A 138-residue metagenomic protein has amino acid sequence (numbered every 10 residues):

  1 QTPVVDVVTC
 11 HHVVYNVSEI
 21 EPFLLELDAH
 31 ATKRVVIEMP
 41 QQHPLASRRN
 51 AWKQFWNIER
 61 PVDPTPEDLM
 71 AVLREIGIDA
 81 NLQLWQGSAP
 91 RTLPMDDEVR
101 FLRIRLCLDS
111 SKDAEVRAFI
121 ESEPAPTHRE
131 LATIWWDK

Functional and structural regions predicted by a protein language model:
T2, I76-K138: Conserved Class I S-adenosyl-L-methionine
V5, A31-T32: Short, well-ordered alpha-helix to beta-strand connector turns
V5-E21: A short SAM/SAH-binding and catalytic strip from SAM-dependent methyltransferases
V14-Y15, Q41-L45, S88-A89: Short, catalytically relevant binding-site loops at active-site mouths
E26-D28: Class I S-adenosylmethionine-dependent transferase superfamily signal
H30-A31, I76: Short, structured coil segments at secondary-structure junctions
K33-D68: Conserved class I S-adenosyl-L-methionine
E59-L84: C-terminal amphipathic alpha-helical segment
